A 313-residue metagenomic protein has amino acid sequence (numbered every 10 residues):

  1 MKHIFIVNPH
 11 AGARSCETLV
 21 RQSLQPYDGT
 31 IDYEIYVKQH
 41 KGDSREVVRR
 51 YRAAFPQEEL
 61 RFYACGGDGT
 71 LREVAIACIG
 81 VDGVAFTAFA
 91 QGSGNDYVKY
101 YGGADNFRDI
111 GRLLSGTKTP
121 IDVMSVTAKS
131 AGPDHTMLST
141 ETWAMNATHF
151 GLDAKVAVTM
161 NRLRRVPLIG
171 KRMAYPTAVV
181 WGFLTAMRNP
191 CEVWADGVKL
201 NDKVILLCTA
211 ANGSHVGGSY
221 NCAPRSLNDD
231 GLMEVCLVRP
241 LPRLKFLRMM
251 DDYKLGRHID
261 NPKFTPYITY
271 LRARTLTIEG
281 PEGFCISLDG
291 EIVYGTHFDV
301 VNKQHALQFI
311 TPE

Functional and structural regions predicted by a protein language model:
M1-C65, R72, I76, R108: ATP/NTP phosphate-donor binding region
I4, K38, G80-L206: Catalytic core of DAGKc-family lipid kinases
P9-H10, A128-S130, T148-L152, A211-S214 (+1 more regions): Glycine-rich beta-alpha junction loops
E17-L19, V74-C78, K99-Y101, N221-C222: Short amphipathic alpha-helical segments
E46, E73-V74, D96-Y97, K155 (+1 more regions): Phosphate- and divalent-cation-binding pockets in alpha/beta enzyme and binding domains that engage nucleotide-derived
H149, D153, L207-A223, I292: Glycine-rich phosphate/pyrophosphate-binding beta-alpha loops
A195-G197, D202, C222, L227-N228 (+1 more regions): ATP/nucleoside-binding phosphotransfer catalytic cores, i.e., glycine-rich phosphate-binding loops
